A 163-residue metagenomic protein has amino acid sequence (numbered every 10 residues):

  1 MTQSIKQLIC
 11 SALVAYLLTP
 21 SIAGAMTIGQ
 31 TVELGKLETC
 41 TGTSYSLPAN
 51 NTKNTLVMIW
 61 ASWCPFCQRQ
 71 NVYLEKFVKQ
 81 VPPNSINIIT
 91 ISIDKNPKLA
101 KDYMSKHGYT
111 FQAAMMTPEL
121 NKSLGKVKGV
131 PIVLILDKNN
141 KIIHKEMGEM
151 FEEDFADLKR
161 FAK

Functional and structural regions predicted by a protein language model:
M1-E38, H144, A156-K159: N-terminal targeting signals for export/organelle localization
T31, K53, K128-V130: Short, small/polar residue-rich loop motifs at catalytic or cofactor-binding pockets
L34-T55: A short beta-strand-turn-helix
L56-V57, I88, V133: Hydrophobic beta-strand anchors of alpha/beta hydrolase catalytic cores
I59-K76: Conserved redox-active cysteine motifs that mediate thiol-disulfide chemistry, especially di-cysteine Cys-X(1-2)-Cys
K79-T117: Conserved segment of the thioredoxin-like fold in thiol-based oxidoreductases
S105-Y109, T117-R160: Thiol/disulfide oxidoreductase modules built on the thioredoxin-like
